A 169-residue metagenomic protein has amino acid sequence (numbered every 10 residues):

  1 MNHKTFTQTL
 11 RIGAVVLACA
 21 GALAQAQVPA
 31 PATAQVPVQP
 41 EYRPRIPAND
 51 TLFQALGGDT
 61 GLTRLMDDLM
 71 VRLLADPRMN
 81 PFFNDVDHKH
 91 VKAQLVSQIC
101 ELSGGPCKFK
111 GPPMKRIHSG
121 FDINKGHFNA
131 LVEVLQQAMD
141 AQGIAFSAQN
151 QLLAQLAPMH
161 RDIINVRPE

Functional and structural regions predicted by a protein language model:
N2-A14: Bacterial N-terminal signal peptides that target proteins for export
T5, A22-A24, A32: Intrinsic low-complexity/disordered segments
R11-C19, L23: Hydrophobic helical h-region of N-terminal Sec-dependent signal peptides in bacterial secretory/periplasmic proteins
Q27-E169: Core of compact, soluble alpha-helical bundle domains
